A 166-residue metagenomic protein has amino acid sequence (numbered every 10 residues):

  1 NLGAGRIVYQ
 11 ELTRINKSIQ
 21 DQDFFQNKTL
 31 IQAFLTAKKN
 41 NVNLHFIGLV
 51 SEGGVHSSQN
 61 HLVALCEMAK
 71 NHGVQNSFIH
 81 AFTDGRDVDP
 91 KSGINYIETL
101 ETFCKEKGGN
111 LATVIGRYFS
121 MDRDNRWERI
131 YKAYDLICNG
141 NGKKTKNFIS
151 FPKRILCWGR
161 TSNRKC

Functional and structural regions predicted by a protein language model:
N1-F119, R123-K132, N139: Active-site nucleophile/metal-coordination loop of metallo-enzymes that catalyze phosphate/sulfate and related
G108, V114, N125-C166: Hard-cation-handling environments
